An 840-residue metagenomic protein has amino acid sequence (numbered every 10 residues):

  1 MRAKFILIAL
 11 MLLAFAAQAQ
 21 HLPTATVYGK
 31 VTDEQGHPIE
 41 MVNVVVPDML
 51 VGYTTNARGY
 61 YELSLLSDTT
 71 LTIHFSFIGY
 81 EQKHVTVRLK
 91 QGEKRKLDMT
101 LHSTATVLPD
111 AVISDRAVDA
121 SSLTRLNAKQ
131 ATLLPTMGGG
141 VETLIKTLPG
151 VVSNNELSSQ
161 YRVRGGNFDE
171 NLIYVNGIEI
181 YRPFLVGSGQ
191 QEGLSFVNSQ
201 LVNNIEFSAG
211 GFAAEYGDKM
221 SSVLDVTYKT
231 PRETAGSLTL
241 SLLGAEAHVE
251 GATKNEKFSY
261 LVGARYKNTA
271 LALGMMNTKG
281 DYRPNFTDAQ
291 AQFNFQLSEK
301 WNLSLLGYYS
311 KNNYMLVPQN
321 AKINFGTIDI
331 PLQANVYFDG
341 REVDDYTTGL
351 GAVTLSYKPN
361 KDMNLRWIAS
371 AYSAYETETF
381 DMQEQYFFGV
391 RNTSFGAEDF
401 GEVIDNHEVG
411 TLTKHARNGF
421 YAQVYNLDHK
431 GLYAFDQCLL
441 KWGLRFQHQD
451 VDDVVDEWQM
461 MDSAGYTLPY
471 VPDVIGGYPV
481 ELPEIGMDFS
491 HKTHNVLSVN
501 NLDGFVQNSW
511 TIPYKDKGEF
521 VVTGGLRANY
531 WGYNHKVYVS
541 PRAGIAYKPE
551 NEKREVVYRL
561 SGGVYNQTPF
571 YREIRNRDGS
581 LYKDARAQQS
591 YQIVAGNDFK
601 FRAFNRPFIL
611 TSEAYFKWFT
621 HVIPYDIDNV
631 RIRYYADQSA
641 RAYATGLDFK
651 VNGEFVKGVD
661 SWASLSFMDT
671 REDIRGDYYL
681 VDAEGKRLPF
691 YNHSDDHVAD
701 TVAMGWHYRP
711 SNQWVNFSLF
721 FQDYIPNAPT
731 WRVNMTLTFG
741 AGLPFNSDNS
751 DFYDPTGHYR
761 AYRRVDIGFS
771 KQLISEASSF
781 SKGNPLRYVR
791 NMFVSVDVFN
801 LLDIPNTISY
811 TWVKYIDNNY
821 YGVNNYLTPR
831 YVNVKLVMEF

Functional and structural regions predicted by a protein language model:
A19-D110: Periplasm-facing N-terminal accessory domains of Gram-negative outer-membrane beta-barrel systems
T24, N43-R58, P109-M137, F168: N-terminal periplasmic "start-of-domain" segments of outer-membrane beta-barrel proteins
E81, R88-Q91, R95, A117-F212 (+2 more regions): Periplasmic N-terminal accessory/gating domains of Gram-negative outer-membrane beta-barrel systems
L243-Y266, K279-P318, E342-W367, A371-S373 (+1 more regions): Transmembrane beta-barrel wall of Gram-negative outer-membrane proteins
Q319-N320, P549-V594, A614-S639, T736-S750 (+1 more regions): Surface-exposed extracellular loop regions of Gram-negative outer-membrane beta-barrel proteins, predominantly
R366-S370, A587-E654, S666, E672 (+1 more regions): Membrane-embedded beta-barrel scaffold of Gram-negative outer-membrane proteins
I512-D516, F616-W618, Q638-N746, V837-E839: Gram-negative outer-membrane beta-barrel transporters
S661, T738-D748, K771-F840: C-terminal beta-signal and adjacent terminal beta-strands/loops of Gram-negative outer-membrane beta-barrel proteins
